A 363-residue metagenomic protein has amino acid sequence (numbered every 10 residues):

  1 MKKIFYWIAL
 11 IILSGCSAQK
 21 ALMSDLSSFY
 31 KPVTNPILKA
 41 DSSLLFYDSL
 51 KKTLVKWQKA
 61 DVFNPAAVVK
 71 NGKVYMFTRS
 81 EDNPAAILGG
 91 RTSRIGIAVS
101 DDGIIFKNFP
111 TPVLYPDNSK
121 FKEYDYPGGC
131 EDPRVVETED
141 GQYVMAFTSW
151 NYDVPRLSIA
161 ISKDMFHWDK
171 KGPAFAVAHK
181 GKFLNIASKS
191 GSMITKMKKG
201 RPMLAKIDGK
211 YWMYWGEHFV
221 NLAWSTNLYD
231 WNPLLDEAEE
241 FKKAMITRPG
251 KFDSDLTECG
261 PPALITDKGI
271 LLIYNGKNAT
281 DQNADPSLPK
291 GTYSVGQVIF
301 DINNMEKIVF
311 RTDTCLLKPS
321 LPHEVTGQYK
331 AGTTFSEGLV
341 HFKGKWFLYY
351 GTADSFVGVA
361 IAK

Functional and structural regions predicted by a protein language model:
M1-M23: Bacterial Sec-dependent N-terminal signal peptides
C16-G128, V136-D255, L264-Y329, F342-K363: Beta-rich carbohydrate-recognition and catalytic domains
E324-T326, T334-E337: Short glycine-rich, acidic/polar surface loops and turns
